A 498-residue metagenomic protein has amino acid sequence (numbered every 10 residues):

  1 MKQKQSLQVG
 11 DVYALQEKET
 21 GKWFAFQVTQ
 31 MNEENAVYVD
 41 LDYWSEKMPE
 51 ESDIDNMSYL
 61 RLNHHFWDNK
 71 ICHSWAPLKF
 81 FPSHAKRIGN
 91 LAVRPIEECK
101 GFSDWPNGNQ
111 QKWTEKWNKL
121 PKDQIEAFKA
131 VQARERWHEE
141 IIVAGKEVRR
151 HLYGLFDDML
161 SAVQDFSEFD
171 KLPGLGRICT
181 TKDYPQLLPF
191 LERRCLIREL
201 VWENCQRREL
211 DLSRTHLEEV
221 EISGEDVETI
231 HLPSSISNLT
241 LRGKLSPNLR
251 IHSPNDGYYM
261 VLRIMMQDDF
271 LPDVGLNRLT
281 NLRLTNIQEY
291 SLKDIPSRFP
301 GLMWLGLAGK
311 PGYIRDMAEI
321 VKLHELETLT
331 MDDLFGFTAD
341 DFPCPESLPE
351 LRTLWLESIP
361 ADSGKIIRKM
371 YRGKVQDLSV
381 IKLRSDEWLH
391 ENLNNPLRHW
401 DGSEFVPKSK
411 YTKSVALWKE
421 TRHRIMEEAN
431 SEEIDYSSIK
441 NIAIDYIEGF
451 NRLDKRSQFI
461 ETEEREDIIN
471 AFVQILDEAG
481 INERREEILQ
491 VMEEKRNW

Functional and structural regions predicted by a protein language model:
Q3-E17: Short coil-to-beta transition motif at edge beta-strands of beta-rich domains
G10, F342-D454, R465-D467, A471: C-terminal capping region of solenoid repeat domains
G21-M31: Short beta-strand-centered aromatic/proline hotspots
Q30-I54: Basic/aromatic-rich interaction segments and small domains that mediate binding to polyanionic partners
K47-D123: Intrinsically disordered, low-complexity, charged/polar segments
P106-E139, R150, K171-P173: Charged linear interaction tracts used for macromolecular binding and regulation
Q132-L187, E192-R208, R214-T229, P233-L249 (+3 more regions): Concave beta-strand-loop units of leucine-rich repeat
K382, Q458-W498: Amphipathic alpha-helical binding modules
